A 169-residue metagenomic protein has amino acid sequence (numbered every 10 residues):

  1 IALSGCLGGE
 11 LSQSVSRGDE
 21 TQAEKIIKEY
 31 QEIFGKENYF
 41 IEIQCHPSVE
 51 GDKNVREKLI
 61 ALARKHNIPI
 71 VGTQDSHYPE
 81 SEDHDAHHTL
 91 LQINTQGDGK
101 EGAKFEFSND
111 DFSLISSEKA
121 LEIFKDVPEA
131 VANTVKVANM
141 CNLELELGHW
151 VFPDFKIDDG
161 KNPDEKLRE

Functional and structural regions predicted by a protein language model:
I1-E169: Phosphodiester-processing cores and adjacent nucleic acid-binding clamps
